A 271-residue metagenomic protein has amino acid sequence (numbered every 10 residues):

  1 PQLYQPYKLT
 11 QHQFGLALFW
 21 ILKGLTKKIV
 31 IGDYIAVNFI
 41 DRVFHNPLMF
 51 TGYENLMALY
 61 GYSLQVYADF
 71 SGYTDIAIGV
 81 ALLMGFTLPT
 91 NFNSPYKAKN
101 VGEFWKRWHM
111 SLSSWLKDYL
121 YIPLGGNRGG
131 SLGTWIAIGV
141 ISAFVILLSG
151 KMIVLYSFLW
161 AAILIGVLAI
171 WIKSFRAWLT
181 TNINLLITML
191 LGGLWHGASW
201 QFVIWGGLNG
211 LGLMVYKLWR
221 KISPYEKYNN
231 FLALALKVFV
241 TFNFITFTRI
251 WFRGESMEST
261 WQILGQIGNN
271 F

Functional and structural regions predicted by a protein language model:
P1-F271: Membrane-embedded transmembrane alpha-helical bundles that form the catalytic cores of multi-pass lipid-modifying
